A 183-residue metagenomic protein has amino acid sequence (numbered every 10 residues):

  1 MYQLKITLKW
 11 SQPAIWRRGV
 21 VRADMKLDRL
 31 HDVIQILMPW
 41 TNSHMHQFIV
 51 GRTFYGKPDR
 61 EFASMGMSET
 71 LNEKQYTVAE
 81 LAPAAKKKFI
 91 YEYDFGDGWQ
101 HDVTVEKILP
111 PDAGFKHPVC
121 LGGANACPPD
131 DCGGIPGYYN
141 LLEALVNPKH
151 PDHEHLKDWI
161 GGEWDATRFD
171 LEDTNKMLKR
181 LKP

Functional and structural regions predicted by a protein language model:
M1-P183: Short linear regulatory motifs enriched in tryptophan with gly/pro/ser
